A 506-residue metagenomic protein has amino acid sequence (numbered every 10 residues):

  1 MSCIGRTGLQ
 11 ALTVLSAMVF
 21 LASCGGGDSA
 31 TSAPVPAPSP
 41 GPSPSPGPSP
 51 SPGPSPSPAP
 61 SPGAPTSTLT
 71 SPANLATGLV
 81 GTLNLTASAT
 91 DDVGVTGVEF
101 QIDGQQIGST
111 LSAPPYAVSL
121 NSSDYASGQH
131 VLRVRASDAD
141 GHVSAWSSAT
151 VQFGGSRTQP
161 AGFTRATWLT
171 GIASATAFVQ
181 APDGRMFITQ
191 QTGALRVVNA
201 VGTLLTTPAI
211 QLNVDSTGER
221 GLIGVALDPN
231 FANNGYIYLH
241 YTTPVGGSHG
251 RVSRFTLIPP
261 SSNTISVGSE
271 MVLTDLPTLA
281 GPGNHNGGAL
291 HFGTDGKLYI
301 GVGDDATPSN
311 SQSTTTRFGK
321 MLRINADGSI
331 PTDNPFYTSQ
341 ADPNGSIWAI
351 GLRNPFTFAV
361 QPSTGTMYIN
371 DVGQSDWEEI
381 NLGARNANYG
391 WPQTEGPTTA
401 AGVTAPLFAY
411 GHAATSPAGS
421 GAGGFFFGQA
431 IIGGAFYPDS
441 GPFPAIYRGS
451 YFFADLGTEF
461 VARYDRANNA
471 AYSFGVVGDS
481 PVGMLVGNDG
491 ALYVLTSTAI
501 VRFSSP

Functional and structural regions predicted by a protein language model:
M18-S67, H142, G155-S156: Bacterial Sec-dependent N-terminal signal peptides
P60-G155: Long, low-complexity serine/threonine/glycine- and acidic-rich segments characteristic of extracellular
S156-I172, V267-E270: A short helix->beta-strand "capping" segment at the edge of beta-propeller domains
T167-I172, A209-T217, T274-L276, A280-G281 (+3 more regions): Surface loop/turn motifs at the tips and blade-to-blade linkers of beta-strand repeat domains
R220-L222, N230-A232, R251, P260 (+4 more regions): Beta-propeller domain segments
R251-H291: Asp-box/WD-like beta-propeller blade repeats and closely related beta-sheet repeat scaffolds
A470-G487: Conserved blade-ending motifs and adjacent loop-strand segments that build the rim/top face of beta-propeller domains
